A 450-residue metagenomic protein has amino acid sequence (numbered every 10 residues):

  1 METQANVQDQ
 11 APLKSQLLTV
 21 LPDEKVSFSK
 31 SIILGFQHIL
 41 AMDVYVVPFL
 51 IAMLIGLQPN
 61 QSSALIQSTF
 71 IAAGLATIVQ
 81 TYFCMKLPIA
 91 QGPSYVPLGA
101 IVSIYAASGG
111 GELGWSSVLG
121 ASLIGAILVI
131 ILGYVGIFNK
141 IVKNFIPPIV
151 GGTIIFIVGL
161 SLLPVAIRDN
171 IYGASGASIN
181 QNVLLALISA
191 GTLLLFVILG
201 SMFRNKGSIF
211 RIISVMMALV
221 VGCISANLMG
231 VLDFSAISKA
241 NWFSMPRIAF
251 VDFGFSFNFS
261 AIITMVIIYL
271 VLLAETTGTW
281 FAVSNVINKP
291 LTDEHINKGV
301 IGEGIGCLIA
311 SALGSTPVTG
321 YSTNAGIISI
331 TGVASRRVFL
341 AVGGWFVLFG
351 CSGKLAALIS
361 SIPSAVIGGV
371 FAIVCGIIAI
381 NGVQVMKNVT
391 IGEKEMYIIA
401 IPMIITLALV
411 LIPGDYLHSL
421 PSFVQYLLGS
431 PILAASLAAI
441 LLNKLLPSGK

Functional and structural regions predicted by a protein language model:
M1-I32, F234-F250, L441-K450: Intrinsically disordered, low-complexity non-transmembrane regions of multi-pass membrane transporters
E2-P88, V96-G111: N-terminal signal-anchor module of multipass membrane proteins
L13-K14, V44-P48, A52, G191-F203 (+5 more regions): Juxtamembrane interface elements at the cytosolic ends of transmembrane helices in multi-pass membrane proteins
V26, P48, A52-Q80, T264-R336: Membrane-embedded helical hairpins/re-entrant loop segments and their flanking transmembrane helices within multi-pass
S29-V44, I179-L193, I212-S214, A218 (+3 more regions): Hydrophobic, membrane-embedded alpha-helices of multi-pass small-molecule transporters
M85-P97, V142-G151, I209-M216, E294 (+3 more regions): Short, non-helical or kinked segments that cap or interrupt transmembrane helices
V102-A107, N324-V338, G344-F349: Interfacial segments of multi-pass membrane proteins
G111-L232, G343, L348-K450: Membrane-embedded alpha-helical modules
